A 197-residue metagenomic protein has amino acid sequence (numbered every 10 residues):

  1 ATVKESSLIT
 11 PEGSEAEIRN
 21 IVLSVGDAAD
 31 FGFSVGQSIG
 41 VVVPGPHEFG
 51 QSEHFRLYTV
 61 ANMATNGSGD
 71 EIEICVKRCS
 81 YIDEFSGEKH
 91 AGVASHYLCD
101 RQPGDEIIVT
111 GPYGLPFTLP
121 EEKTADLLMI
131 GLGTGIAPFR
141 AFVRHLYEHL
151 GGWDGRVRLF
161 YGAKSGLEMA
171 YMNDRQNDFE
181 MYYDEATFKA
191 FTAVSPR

Functional and structural regions predicted by a protein language model:
T2-Q102: Ferredoxin-reductase
G92-R197: FNR/FR-type flavoprotein reductase catalytic core
